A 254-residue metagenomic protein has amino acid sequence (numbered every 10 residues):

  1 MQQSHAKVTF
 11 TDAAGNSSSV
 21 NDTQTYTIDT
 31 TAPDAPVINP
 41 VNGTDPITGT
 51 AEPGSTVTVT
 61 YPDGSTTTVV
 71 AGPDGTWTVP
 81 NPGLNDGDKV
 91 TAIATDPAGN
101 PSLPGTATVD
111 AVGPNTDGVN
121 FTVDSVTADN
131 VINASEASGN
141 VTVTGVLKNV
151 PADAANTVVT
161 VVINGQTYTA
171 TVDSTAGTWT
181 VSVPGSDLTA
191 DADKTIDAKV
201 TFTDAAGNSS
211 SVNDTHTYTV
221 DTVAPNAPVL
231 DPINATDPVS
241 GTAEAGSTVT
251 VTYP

Functional and structural regions predicted by a protein language model:
M1-Q3, P80-D88, G185-T195: Surface-exposed, short loops/turns at beta-strand junctions within beta-sandwich domains
S18, D22-A32, G105-D124, S210 (+1 more regions): Flexible, low-complexity linkers/stalks enriched in Thr/Pro that connect modular domains
T31-A32, V37-P46, V112-S135, V223-P238: Short, solvent-exposed loop/edge segments of extracellular or virion-exposed proteins
T50-T56, L147-N156, T242-T248: Short proline/glycine-enriched turn/loop motifs at strand-loop junctions of beta-rich domains
T56-G64, N156-G165, T248-P254: Change to "...patches in solvent-exposed regions of secreted, membrane-anchored, or virion-exposed structural
T66-D74, T169-S174: Short, acidic Ser/Thr/Gly-rich low-complexity loop/linker segments typical of extracellular and cell-surface proteins
G75-V79, G177-V181: Short strand-edge motifs at loop-to-beta-strand transitions and within beta-strands of extracellular beta-rich domains
